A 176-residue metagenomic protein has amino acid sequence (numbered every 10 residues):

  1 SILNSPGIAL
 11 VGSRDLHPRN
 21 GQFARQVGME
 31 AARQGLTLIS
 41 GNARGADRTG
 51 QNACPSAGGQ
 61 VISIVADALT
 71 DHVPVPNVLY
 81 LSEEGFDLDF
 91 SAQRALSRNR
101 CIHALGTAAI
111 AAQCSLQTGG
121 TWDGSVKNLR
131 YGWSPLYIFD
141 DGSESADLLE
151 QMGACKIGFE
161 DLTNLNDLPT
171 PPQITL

Functional and structural regions predicted by a protein language model:
S1-L176: Glycine-biased, small-residue-rich flexible motifs in mid-sequence functional cores and linkers
